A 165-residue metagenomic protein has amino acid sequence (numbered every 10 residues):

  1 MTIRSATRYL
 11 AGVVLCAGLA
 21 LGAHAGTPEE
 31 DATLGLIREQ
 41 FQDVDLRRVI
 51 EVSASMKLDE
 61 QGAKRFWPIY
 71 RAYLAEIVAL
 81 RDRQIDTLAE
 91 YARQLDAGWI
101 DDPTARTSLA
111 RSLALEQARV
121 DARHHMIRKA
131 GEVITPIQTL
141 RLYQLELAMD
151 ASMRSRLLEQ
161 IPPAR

Functional and structural regions predicted by a protein language model:
M1-V13: Bacterial N-terminal signal peptides that target proteins for export
V14-H24: Hydrophobic h-region of N-terminal signal peptides that target proteins for export in Gram-negative bacteria
A25-R165: Charge-rich (acidic/polar
